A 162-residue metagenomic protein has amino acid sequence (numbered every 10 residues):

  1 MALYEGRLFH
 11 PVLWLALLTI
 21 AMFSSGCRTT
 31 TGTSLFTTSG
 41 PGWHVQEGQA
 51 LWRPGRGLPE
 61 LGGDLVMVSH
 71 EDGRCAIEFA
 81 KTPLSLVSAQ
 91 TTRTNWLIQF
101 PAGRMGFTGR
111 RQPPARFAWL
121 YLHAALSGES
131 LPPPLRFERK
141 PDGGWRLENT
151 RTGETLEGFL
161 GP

Functional and structural regions predicted by a protein language model:
M1-F9: N-terminal secretory signal peptides that target proteins for export/translocation
H10-L17: Sec-dependent signal peptide recognition, specifically the positively charged N-region followed immediately by
A21-G42: Bacterial Sec signal peptide processing site at the extreme N-terminus
S39-L58: A short, Trp-centered hydrophobic/proline-enriched beta-strand micro-motif
Q49-W52, G62-S88, R93-N95: N-terminal beta-strand/beta-hairpin edge segment
E78, A124-P162: Gly/Pro-enriched, hydrophobic low-complexity segments that function as extracytoplasmic propeptides/linkers
F79-P83, T91-N95, F100-R104, R111 (+1 more regions): A mature extracytoplasmic/lumenal domain signature
I98-L126: Acidic/charged, solvent-exposed loop-and-adjacent secondary-structure segments enriched in E/D, K/R, S/T, and G/P
